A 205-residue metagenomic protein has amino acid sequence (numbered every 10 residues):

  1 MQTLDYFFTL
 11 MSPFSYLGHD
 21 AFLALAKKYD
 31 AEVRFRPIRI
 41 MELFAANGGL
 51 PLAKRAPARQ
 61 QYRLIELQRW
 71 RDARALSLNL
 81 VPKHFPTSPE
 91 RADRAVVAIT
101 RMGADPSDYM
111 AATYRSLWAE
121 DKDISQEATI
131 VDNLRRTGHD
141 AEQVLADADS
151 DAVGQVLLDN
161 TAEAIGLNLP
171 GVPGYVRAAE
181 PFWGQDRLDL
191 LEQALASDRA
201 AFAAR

Functional and structural regions predicted by a protein language model:
M1-D5: Extreme N-terminal starter segment of soluble prokaryotic enzymes
L10, Y16-L117, F202: Structural alpha/beta surface segment adjacent to cysteine/selenocysteine redox centers across thiol/disulfide enzymes
M11-A31, R101-A104, D108, A112-R205: C-terminal cap of thioredoxin/glutaredoxin-like
